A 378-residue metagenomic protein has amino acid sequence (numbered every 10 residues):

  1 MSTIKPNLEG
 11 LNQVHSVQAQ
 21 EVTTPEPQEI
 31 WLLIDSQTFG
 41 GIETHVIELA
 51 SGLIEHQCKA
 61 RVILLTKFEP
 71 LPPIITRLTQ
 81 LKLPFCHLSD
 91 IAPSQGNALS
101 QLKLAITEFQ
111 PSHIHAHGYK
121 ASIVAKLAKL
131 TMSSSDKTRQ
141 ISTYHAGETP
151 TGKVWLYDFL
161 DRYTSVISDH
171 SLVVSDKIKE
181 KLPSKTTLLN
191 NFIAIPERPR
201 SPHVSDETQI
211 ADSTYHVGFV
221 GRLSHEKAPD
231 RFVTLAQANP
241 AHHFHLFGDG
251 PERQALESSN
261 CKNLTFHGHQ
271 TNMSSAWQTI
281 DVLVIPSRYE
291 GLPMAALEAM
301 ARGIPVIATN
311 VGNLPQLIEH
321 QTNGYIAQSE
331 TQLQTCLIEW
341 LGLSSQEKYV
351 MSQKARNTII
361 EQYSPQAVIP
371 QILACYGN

Functional and structural regions predicted by a protein language model:
N7-L11, L32-G96, G250-E252: N-terminal strand-loop element at the rim of the active site of nucleotide-sugar-dependent glycosyltransferases
G40-S51, F219-A238, P251-Q254: A conserved mid-protein helix/loop that constitutes part of the nucleotide-sugar donor-binding site
L64, P305-A308, I318: Short hydrophobic beta-strand element within catalytic cores of glycosyltransferases and related nucleotide-activated
A116-V124, Y144: Short His-centered aromatic/hydrophobic patch
K177, F192: Carbohydrate-associated surface elements
H269, R288: Aromatic "clamp/platform" in nucleotide-sugar-dependent glycosyltransferases that forms part of the donor/acceptor
H320-T331, E339-S345: Conserved acidic donor-binding segment of nucleotide-sugar-dependent glycosyltransferases
E347-Q362, V368-A374: A short, well-ordered alpha-helix in the C-terminal region of glycosyltransferases
